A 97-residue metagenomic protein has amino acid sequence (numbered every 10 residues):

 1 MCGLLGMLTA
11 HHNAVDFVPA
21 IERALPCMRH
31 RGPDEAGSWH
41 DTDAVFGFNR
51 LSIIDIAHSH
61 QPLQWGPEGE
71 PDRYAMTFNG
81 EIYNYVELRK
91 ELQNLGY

Functional and structural regions predicted by a protein language model:
M1-Y97: N-terminus-centric sequence/structural signature that marks the extreme N-terminus and adjacent "lid/interface" module
